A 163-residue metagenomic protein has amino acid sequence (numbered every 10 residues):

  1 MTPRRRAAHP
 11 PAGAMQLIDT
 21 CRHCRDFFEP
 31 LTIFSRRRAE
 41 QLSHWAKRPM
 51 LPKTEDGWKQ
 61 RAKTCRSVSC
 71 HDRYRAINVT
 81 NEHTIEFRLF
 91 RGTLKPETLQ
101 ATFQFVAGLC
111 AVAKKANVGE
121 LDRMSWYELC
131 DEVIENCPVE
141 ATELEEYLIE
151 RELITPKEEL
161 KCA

Functional and structural regions predicted by a protein language model:
M1-A163: Phosphate/nucleotide-binding catalytic core
